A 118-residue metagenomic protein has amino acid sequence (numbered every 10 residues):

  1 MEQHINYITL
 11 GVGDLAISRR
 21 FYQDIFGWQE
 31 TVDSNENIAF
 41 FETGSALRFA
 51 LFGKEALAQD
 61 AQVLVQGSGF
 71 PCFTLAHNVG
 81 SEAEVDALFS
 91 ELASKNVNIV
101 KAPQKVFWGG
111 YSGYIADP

Functional and structural regions predicted by a protein language model:
M1, F89-P118: Vicinal oxygen chelate
M1-R19, C72-H77: N-terminal beta-strand motif that seeds the catalytic metal site of vicinal oxygen chelate
E2, D33, Q66-G69: A generic structural micro-feature
T9-A58: Core segments of cupin and vicinal oxygen chelate
E36-I38, C72, G110-S112: Short hydrophobic/aromatic beta-strand or adjacent loop that forms the aromatic wall/cage of a ligand/substrate-binding
G44-A46, S68-C72: Short connector loops at helix/strand junctions that flank enzyme active sites, especially segments positioning acidic
Q59-V65: Short beta-strand/turn micro-motifs at beta-sheet edges
T74-L92, N96-V97: Mid-chain, well-packed structural core segment of small domains
